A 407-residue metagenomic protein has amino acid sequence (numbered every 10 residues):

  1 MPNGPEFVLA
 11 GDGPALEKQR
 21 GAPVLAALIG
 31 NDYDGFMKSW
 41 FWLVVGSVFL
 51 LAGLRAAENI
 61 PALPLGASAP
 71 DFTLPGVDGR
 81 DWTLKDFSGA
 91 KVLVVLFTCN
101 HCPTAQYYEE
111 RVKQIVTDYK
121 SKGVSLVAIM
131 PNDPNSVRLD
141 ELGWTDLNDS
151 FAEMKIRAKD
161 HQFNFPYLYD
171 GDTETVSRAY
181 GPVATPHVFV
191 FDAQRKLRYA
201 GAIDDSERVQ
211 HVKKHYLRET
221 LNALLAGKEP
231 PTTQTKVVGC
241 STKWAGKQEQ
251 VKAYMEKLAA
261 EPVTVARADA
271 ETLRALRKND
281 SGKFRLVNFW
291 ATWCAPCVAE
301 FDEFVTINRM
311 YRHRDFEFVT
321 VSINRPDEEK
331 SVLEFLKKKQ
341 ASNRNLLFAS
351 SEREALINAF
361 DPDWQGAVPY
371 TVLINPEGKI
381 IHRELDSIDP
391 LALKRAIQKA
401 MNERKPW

Functional and structural regions predicted by a protein language model:
W42-A52: Bacterial N-terminal signal peptides
F72-L93, V265-R285, V305-M310: A short beta-strand-turn-helix
L74-D118: N-terminal, post-signal-peptide region of Sec/Tat-exported proteins
K91-L93, T98-H101, K283-R285, W290-W293 (+2 more regions): Short pre-active-site segment immediately N-terminal to redox-active cysteine/selenocysteine motifs in thiol-based
C99-R111, F289-T306: Conserved redox-active cysteine motifs that mediate thiol-disulfide chemistry, especially di-cysteine Cys-X(1-2)-Cys
G123-N148, F163-T173, D315-E329, A341-E352: Thiol-based oxidoreductase modules, predominantly thioredoxin-like and allied folds used for disulfide exchange
D146-T185, F189-V190, L197-R198, L333-V368: Short, internal strand/loop/helix patches that form the active-site neighborhood or redox-interaction surface
D192-V265, A367-W407: Thiol-/selenol-based redox modules, centered on thioredoxin-like and closely related oxidoreductase domains
